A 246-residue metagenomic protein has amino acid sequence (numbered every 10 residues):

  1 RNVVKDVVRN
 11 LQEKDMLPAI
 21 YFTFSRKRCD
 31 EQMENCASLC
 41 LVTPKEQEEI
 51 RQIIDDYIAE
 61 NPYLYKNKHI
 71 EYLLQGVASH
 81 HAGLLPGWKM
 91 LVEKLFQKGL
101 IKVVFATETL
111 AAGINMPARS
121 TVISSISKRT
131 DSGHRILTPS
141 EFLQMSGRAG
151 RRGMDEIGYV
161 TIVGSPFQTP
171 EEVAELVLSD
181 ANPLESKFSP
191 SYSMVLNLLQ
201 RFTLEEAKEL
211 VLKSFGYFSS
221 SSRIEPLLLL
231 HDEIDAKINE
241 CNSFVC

Functional and structural regions predicted by a protein language model:
R1-A19, A149-R152, I157: Gly/lys/ser-thr-rich phosphate-binding loops in alpha/beta enzymes that coordinate phosphoanhydride or phosphate groups
V4-V8, F22, R26-V103, H134-S140: Conserved C-terminal RecA-like helicase domain
N10, K14, N35-T43, G76 (+8 more regions): Conserved, well-folded catalytic cores of nucleic-acid-processing and energy-transducing macromolecular machines
F24, K89-E93, Q97-S125, G147: Beta-edge loop/turn motif
R28-D30, A111-A112, T169: Short, active-site-adjacent cap segments at secondary-structure transitions
M116-L178: Conserved segment of the helicase C-terminal RecA-like domain
Q168-C246: Long, largely alpha-helical accessory region at the distal end of helicase-like NTP-driven motors
